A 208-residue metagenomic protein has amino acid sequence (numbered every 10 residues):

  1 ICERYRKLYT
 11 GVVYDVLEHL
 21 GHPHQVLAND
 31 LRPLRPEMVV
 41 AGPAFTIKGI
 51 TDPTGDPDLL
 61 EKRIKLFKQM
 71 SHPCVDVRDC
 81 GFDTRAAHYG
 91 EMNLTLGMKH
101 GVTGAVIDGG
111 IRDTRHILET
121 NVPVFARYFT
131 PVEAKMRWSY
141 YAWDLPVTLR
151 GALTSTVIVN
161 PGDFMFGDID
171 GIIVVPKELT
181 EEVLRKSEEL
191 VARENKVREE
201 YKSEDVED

Functional and structural regions predicted by a protein language model:
I1-P161, V174-D208: Feature captures the catalytic cores and cofactor-binding loops of soluble hydro-lyases/lyases that act on carboxylate
